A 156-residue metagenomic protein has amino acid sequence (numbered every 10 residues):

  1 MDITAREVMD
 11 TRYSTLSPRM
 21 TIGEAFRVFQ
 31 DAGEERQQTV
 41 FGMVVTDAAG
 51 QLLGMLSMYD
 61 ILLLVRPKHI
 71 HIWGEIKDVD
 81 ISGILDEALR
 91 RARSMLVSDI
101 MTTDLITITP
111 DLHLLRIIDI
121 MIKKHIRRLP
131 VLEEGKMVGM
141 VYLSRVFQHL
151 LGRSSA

Functional and structural regions predicted by a protein language model:
I3-A5: Compact, charge-rich alpha-helical regulatory domains located at protein termini
D10, M58, S94, T102 (+2 more regions): ATP/adenylate-binding site constellation spanning eukaryotic-like Ser/Thr protein kinases, ABC-transporter
L16-V40, T46, V65, L89 (+5 more regions): The conserved cystathionine-beta-synthase
T46, L53, L132, M137-V138: Short hydrophobic beta-strand segments in globular cytosolic domains
L53-Y59, M140-V146: Short hydrophobic beta-strand motif reused across regulatory alpha/beta modules
D60-K77, V146-A156: A short, polar/charged loop-to-alpha-helix boundary motif
D80-R91: Glycine/small-residue-rich phosphate/adenosyl-binding loop
R127, G139: C-terminal binding/interaction regions
